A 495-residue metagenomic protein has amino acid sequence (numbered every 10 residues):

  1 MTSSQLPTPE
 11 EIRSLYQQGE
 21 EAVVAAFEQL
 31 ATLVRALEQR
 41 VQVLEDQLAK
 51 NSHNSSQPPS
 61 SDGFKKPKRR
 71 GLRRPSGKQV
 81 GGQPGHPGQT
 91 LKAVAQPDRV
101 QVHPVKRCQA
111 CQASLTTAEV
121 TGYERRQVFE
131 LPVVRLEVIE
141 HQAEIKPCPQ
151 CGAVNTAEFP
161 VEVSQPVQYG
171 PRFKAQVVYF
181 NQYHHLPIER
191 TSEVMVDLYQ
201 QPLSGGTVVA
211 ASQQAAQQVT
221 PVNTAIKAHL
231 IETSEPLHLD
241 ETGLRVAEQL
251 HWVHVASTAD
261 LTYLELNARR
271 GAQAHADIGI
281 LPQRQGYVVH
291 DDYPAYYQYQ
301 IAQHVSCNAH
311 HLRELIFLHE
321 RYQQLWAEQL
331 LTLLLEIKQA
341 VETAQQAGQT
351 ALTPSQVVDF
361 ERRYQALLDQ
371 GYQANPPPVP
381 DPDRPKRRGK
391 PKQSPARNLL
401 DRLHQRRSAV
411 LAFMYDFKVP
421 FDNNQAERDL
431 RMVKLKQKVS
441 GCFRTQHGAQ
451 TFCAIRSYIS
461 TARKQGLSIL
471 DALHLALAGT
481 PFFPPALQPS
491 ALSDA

Functional and structural regions predicted by a protein language model:
M1-Q168, S234, L239: Short, flexible loop/hinge motifs at secondary-structure junctions
Q17, A143-P147, G152-A495: Catalytic center-proximal scaffold of phosphoryl-transfer enzymes
